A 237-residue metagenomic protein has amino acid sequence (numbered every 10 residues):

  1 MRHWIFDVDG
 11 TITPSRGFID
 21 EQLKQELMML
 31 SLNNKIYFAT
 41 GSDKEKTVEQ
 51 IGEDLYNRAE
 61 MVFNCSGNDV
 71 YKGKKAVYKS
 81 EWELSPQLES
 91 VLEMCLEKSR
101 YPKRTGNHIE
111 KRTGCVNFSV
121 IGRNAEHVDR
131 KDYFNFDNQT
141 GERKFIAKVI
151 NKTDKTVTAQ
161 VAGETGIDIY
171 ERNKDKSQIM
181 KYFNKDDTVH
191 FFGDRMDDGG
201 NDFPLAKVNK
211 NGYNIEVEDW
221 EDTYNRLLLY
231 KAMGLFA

Functional and structural regions predicted by a protein language model:
M1-R2, N34-K35, R58, D186-T188: Short coil/turn segments at beta-strand junctions that form active-site/ligand-binding loops
R2-I19, F38, M180, D202: Asp-based phosphoryl-transfer active-site loop
R2-I5, Q22-N34, K152, L205: A short, Lys/Arg-enriched amphipathic alpha-helix followed by its capping loop at the start of a domain
W4-D9, C65-G67, R112-T113, F118-R123: Short loop/turn segments at strand-loop or loop-helix junctions that form parts of catalytic or ligand-binding pockets
W4-F6, V62, H190-F192: Residue-level marker for buried hydrophobic side chains located in beta-strands that build the well-ordered beta-sheet
G17-H108: Active-site phosphate-binding/coordination module
D20, Y170-R172, K176-A237: Mg2+-dependent phosphoryl-transfer enzymes with acidic/Ser/Thr/Gly-rich catalytic loops
P102-H190, D198: Conserved acidic, metal-coordinating active-site core of Asp-based, Mg2+-dependent phosphoryl-transfer enzymes
